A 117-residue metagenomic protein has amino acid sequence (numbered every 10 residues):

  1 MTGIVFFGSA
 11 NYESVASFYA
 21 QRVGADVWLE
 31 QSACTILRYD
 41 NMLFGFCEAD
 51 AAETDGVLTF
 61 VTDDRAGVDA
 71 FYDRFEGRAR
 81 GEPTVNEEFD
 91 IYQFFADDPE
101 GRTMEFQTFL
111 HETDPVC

Functional and structural regions predicted by a protein language model:
M1, D50-D55, E87-E88: Short glycine-enriched loop/turn motifs at secondary-structure junctions
M1-A16, V57-L58, E112-C117: N-terminal beta-strand motif that seeds the catalytic metal site of vicinal oxygen chelate
G3, A33, G56, D90-Y92: Residue-level marker for the onset of beta-strands and adjacent loop->beta junctions in well-ordered domains
A10-D26, R74: Amphipathic alpha-helical segments
A10-Y12, D63-G67: Helix N-cap motif at beta-to-alpha junctions
V23-E30, G77-P83: Short secondary-structure junctions
A25-G56, T62, T103-L110: Conserved short beta-strand elements that form part of the metal-binding/catalytic scaffold of enzyme active sites
D73-C117: Vicinal oxygen chelate
